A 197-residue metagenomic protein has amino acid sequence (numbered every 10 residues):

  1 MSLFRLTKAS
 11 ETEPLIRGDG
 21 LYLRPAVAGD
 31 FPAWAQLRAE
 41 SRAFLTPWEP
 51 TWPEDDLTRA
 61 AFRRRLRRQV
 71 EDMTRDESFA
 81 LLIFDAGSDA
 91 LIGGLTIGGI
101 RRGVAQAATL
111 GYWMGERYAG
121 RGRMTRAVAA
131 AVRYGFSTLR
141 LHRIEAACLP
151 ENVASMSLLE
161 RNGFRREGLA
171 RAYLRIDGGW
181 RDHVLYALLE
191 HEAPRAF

Functional and structural regions predicted by a protein language model:
M1-A33, L37-P47, A80-F197: Acyl-donor (CoA/ACP) binding surface of acyl/acetyltransferases
T46-R67: Conserved GNAT-fold acetyl-CoA-binding loop/helix
E54, R67-L82: A short helix-loop-beta-strand connector motif used in the catalytic cores of GNAT acetyltransferases and, in some
A61, R65, Q69-V70, T125 (+1 more regions): Solvent-exposed, well-ordered amphipathic alpha-helical segments that flank/support binding or catalytic loops
